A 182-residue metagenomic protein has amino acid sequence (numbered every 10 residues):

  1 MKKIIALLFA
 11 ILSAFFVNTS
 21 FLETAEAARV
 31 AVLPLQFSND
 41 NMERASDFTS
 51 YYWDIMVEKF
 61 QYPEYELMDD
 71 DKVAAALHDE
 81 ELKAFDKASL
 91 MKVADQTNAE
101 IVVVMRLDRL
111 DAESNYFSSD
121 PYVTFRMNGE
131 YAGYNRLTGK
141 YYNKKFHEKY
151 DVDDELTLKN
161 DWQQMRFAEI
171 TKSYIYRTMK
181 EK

Functional and structural regions predicted by a protein language model:
M1-I4: Positively charged n-region of N-terminal signal peptides that target proteins for export
L8-I11, N18-V73, I175-K182: A structural "domain/chain start" motif
A25-A31, D54, K59-Y62, V93-Q96 (+3 more regions): C-terminal/domain-edge helix-coil "capping" segments
Q36-D47, H78-E81, L156-D161: Second-shell loop/turn segments in exported
D40-M42, A112-S118: Extracytoplasmic/secreted cell-surface and envelope-processing proteins
S46, S50-D54, A84-K87, M165-E169: Short, well-ordered alpha-helical segments
S46-F48, F117-Y122: Short, glycine/charged-enriched secondary-structure capping and boundary segments
E66-N115: Short, solvent-exposed, polar/charged sequence segments at loop or secondary-structure edges
